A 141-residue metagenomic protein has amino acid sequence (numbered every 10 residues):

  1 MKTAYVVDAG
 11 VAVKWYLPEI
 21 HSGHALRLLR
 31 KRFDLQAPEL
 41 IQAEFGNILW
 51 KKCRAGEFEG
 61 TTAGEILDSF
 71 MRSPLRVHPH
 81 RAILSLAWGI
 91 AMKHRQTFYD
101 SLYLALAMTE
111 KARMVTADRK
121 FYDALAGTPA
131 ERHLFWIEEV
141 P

Functional and structural regions predicted by a protein language model:
M1-A4, L104-P141: Acidic, PIN/NYN-like endoribonuclease modules and their adjacent C-terminal/linker elements
M1-I41, K52-E65, K120: Short, well-structured N-terminal submotif of metal-dependent ribonuclease cores
E19, L28, I48, I90 (+1 more regions): Residue-level signal for well-ordered alpha-helical positions
H24, E44, L86, D123-A124: Phosphate- and divalent-cation-binding pockets in alpha/beta enzyme and binding domains that engage nucleotide-derived
I41-Q42, T62, I83, Y103: Short, conserved alpha-helical segments within structured domains
G46-H78, L86: Active-site-proximal, substrate-binding regions of enzyme catalytic domains and RNA-binding/basic surfaces
L75-A117: Active-site neighborhoods of divalent-metal-dependent phosphate/nucleic-acid chemistry enzymes
